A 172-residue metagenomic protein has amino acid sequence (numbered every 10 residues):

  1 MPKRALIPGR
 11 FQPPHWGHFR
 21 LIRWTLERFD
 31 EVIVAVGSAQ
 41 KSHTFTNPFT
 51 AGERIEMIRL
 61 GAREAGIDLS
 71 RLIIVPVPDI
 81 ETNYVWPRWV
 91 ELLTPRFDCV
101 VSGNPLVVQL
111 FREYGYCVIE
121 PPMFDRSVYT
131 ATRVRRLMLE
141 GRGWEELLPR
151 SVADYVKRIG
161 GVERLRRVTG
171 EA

Functional and structural regions predicted by a protein language model:
M1-A172: Nucleotidyltransferase catalytic core that binds NTPs
